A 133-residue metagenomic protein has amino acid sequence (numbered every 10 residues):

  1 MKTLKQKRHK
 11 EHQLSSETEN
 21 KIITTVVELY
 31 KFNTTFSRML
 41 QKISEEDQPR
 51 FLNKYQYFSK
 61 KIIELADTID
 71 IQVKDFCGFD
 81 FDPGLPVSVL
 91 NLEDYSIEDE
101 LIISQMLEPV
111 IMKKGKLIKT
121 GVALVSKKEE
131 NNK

Functional and structural regions predicted by a protein language model:
M1-P49, Y57-K133: Extended, amphipathic alpha-helical stalk segments that mediate dimerization and serve as stator/scaffold rods within
